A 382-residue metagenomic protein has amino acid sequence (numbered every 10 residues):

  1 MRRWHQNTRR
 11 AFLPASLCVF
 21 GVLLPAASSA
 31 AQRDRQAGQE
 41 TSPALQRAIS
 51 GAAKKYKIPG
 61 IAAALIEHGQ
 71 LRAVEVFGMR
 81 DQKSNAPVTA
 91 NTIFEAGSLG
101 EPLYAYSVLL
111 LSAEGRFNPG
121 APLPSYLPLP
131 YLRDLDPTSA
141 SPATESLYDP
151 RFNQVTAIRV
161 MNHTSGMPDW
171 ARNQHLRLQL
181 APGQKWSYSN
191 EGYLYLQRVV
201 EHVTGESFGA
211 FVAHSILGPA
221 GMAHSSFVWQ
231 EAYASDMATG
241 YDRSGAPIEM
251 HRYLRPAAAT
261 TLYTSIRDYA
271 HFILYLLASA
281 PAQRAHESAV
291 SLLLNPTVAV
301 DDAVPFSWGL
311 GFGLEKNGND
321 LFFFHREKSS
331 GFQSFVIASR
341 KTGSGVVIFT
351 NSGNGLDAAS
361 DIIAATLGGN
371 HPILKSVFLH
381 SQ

Functional and structural regions predicted by a protein language model:
N7-L13, L17: N-terminal export leaders
C18, L129, H163-G166, Y275-A278 (+1 more regions): Residues within well-ordered alpha-helical secondary structure of globular protein domains
V22-S29: C-terminal segment of classical bacterial N-terminal signal peptides
A30-E75, Q184-K185, E201, E206 (+3 more regions): Catalytic loop of the DD-peptidase/beta-lactamase superfamily, centered on the K-T-G motif and neighboring
M79-Q197, V203-E206, H214, E231-R252: Active-site-proximal loop and beta-strand segments within enzyme catalytic domains
A220-S226: Hydrophobic, small-residue-rich alpha-helical packing segments that form membrane-like cores
F227, S235, T239-G240, A259-R267: Active-site-proximal helix/loop microenvironment of the serine DD-peptidase/beta-lactamase transpeptidase fold
